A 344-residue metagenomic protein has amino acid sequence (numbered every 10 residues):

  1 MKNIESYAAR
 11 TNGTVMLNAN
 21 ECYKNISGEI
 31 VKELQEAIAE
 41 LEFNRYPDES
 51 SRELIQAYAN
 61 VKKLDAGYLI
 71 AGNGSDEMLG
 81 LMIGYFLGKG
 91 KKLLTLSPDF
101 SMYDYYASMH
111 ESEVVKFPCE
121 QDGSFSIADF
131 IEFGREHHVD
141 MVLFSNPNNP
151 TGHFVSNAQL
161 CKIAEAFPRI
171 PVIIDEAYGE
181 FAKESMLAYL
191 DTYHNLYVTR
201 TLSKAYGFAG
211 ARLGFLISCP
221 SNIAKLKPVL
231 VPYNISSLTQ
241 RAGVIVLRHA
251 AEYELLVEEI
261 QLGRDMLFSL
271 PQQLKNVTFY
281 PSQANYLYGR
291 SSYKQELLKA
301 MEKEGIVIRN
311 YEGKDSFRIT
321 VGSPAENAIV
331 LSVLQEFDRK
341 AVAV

Functional and structural regions predicted by a protein language model:
M1-R45, N60, H138: N-terminal "arm"/small-domain region of PLP-dependent enzymes with the aminotransferase-like
N25-S27, N195-Q273, F279: PLP-dependent aminotransferase class I/II
R52-K92: Phosphate-binding glycine-rich loop
Y85-F144: PLP-dependent aminotransferase-like
Q121-E176, E180, A341: Active-site phosphate-binding strand-loop segment of PLP-dependent enzymes
A158, K299-K303, R309, G313-V344: PLP-dependent enzyme catalytic core of the Aspartate aminotransferase-like
Q261, P271-E304, F317, V321: Conserved PLP-binding catalytic core of the aspartate aminotransferase-like
